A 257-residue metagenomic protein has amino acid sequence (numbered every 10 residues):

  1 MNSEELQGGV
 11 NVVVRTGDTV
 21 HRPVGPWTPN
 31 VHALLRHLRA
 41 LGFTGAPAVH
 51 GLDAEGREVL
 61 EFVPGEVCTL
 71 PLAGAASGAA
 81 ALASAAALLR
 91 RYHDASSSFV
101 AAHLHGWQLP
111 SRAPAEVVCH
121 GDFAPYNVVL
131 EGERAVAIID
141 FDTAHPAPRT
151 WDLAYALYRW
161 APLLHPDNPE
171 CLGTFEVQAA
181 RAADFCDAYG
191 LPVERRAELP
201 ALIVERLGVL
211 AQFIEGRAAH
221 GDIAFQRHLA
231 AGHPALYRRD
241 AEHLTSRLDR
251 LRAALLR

Functional and structural regions predicted by a protein language model:
M1-V10, D249-R257: Actinobacteria-biased recognition of intrinsically disordered, low-complexity terminal regions
N2-R36, A54, V59-E61, V67-G74: ATP-binding glycine-rich loop module of kinase domains
N11-R15, V49, W107-D152, P162: Active-site acidic catalytic loop and adjacent metal/ATP-binding pocket of ATP-dependent phosphoryl transfer enzymes
R39-D53: Conserved HxN/HPN-centered segment at the entrance to the catalytic loop of eukaryotic protein kinase-like domains
P71-H105, E116-G121, Y126, L130-E131 (+1 more regions): Conserved kinase catalytic-core helix
L153-G190, R206-H220: Active-site activation/catalytic loop segments of kinase-like enzymes and analogous catalytic loops in related
E198-L199: Eukaryotic Ser/Thr/Pro-rich intrinsically disordered, low-complexity regulatory regions
L210-R257: ATP/Mg2+ or Mg2+-diphosphate-binding catalytic cores that bind nucleotide phosphates or diphosphates via glycine-rich
